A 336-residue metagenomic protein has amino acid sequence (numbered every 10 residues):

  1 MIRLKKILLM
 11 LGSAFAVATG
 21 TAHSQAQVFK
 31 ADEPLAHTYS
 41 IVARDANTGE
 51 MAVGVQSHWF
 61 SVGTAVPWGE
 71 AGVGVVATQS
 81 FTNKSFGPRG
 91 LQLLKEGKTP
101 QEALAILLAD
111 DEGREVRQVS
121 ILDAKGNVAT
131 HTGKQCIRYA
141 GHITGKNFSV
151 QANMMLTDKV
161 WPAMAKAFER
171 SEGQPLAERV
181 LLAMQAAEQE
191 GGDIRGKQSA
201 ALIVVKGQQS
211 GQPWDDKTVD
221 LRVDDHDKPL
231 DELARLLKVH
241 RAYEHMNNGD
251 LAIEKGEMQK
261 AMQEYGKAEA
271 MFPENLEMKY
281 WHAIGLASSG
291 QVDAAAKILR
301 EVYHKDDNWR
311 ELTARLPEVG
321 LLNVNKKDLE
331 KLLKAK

Functional and structural regions predicted by a protein language model:
Q25-R195, L202, D224-K255, A270: Alpha/propeptide regions of enzymes that mature by internal proteolysis
N247, W281, R315-L316: Canonical tetratricopeptide repeat
P273, D307-N308: Short coil turns that delineate tetratricopeptide repeat
